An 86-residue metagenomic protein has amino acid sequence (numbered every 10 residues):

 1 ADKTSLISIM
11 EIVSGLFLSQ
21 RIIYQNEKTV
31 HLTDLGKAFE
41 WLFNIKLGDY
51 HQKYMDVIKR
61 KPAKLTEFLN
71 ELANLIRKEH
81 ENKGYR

Functional and structural regions predicted by a protein language model:
A1-R86: Flexible coil/loop and intrinsically disordered linker positions at secondary-structure junctions
